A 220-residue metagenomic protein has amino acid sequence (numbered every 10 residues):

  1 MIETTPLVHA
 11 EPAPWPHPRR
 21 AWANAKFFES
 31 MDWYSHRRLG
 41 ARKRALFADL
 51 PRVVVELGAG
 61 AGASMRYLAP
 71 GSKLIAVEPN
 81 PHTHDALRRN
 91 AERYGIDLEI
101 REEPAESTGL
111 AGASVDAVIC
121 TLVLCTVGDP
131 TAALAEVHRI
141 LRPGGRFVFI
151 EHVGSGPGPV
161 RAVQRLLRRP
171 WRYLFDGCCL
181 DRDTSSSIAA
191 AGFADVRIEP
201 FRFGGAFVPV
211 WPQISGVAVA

Functional and structural regions predicted by a protein language model:
W33-V53, A63-Y67: Conserved alpha-helix/loop element of class I SAM-dependent methyltransferases that forms part of the SAM/SAH-binding
V55-E56, G60-S107: Class I SAM-dependent methyltransferase SAM/SAH-binding core
E106-V118: A short acidic, Gly/Pro-enriched loop at the edge of an enzyme's catalytic core that lines a small-molecule cofactor
D116-D129: A short SAM/SAH-binding and catalytic strip from SAM-dependent methyltransferases
T131-P143: A short glycine-rich, Lys/Arg-flanked "PGG" loop and its adjoining helix->strand segment in the class I
G144-H152: Conserved beta-strand signature within the Rossmann-like core of class I S-adenosyl-L-methionine
D176-G192: Short alpha-helix
R197-A220: Core SAM-dependent methyltransferase catalytic element
